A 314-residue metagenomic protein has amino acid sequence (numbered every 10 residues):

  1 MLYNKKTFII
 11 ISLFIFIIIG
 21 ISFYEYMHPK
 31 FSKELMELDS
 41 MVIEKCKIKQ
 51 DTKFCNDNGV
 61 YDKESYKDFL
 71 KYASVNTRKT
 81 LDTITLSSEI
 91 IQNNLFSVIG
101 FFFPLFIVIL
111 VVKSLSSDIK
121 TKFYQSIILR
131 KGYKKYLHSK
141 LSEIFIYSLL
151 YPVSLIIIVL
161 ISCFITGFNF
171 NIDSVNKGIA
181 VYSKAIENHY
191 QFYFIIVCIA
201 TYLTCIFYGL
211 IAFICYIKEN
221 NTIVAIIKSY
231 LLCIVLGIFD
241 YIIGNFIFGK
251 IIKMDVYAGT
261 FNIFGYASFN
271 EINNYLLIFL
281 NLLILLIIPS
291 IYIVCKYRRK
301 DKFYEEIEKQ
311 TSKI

Functional and structural regions predicted by a protein language model:
M1-L13, H138-K140: Aromatic- and glycine-rich beta-strand/loop motifs that create alpha-glucan
M1-L2, I214, K218, L283-I314: Junction motif at the cytosolic side of a transmembrane helix
M1-Y3, S126, I263-A267: A short amphipathic helical element positioned immediately N-terminal to and/or at the very start of a transmembrane
I10-F16, T222-L236, E308-T311: Central hydrophobic cores of alpha-helical transmembrane segments in multi-pass integral membrane proteins
I18-E44, L70-S116, H138-K218, Y257-N281: Secretory targeting signals
V111-L129, Y133: Transmembrane helix boundary and interhelical loop/hinge segments in multi-pass membrane proteins
G132-K134, N221-I226, N274: Membrane-helix interface segments
G167-K177, V235-A258: Juxtamembrane non-transmembrane "cap" segments at the membrane-aqueous interface of multi-pass membrane proteins
